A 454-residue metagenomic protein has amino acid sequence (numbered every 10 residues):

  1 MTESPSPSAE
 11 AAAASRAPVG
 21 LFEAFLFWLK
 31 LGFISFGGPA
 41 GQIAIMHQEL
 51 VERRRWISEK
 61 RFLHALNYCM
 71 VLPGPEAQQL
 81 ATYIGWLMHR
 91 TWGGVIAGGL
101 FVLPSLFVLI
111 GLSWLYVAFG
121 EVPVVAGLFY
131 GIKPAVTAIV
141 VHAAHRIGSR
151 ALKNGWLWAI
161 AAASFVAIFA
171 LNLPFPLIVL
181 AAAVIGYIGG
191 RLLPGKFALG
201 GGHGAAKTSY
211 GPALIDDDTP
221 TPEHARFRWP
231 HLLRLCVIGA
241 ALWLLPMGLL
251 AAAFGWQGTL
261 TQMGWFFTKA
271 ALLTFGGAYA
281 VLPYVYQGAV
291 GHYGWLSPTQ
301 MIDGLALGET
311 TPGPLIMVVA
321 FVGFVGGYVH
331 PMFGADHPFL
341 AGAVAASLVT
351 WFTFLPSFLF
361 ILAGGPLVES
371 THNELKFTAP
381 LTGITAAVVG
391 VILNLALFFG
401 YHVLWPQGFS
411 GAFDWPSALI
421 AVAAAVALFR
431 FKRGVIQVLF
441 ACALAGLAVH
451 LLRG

Functional and structural regions predicted by a protein language model:
M1-L72, Y83-T311, L315-G454: Multi-pass membrane proteins that catalyze or facilitate reactions on polyprenyl-/lipid-phosphate substrates and their
